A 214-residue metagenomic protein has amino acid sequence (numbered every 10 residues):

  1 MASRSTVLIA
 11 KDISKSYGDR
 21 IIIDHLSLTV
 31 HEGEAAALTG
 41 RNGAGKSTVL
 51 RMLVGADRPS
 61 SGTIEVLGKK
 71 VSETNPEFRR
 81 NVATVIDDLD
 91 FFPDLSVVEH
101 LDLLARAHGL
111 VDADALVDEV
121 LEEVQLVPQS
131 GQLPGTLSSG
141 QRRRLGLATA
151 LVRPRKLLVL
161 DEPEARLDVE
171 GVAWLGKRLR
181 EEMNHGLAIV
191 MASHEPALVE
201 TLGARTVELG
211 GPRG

Functional and structural regions predicted by a protein language model:
T39-R41: The feature captures the beta-strand-to-loop junction immediately N-terminal to the Walker
V54: Helix-to-loop junction immediately C-terminal to a conserved catalytic motif
G62-E73, F78: Conserved ABC transporter NBD signature motif
D102, R106, D112-Q129: Conserved ABC ATPase "signature" region
L133-L137: Conserved ABC ATPase signature
L158-E162: Catalytic Walker B motif of ABC-type/P-loop ATPase nucleotide-binding domains
